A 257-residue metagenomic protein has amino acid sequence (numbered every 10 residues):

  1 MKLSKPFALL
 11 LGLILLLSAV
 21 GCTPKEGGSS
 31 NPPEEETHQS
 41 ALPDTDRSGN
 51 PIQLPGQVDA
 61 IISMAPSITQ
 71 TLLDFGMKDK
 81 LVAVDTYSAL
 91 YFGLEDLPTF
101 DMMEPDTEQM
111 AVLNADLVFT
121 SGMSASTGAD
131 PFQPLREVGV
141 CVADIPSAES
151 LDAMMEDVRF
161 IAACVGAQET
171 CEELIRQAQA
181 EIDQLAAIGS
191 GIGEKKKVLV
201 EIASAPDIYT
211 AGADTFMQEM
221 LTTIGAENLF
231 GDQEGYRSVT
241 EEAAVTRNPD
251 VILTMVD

Functional and structural regions predicted by a protein language model:
M1-L10: Bacterial N-terminal signal peptides that target proteins for export
L10-A19: Bacterial N-terminal signal peptides
V20-E34: Bacterial lipoprotein signal-peptidase II cleavage site
A41, N50-L54, A60, D130-A205 (+1 more regions): Extracytoplasmic substrate-binding proteins
D46-G49, L97-E108, Q233-E241: Short helix-initiation/N-cap motifs at beta->coil->alpha
A60-S124, V256: A short, structured surface patch at a secondary-structure boundary
D85-L90, Y209-Y236: Alpha-helical, coiled-coil/dimerization segments enriched in small aliphatic residues
T107-A115, V138, V239-N248: Short helices/loops that flank or line small-molecule/ion binding pockets
